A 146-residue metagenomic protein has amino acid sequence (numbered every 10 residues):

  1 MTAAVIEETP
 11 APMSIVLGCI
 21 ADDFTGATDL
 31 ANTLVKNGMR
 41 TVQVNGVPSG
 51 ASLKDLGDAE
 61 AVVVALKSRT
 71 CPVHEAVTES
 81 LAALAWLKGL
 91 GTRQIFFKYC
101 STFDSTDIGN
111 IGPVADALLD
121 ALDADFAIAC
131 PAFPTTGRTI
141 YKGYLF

Functional and structural regions predicted by a protein language model:
M1-L17: Generic start-of-chain signal for non-secretory N-termini
T2-A3, L56, W86-G89: Short hydrophobic/aromatic-rich motifs at helix boundaries and adjacent loops
E7-E8, L53, D116-L119: A generic local secondary-structure boundary/capping motif
E8-A11, V62-V64, R93-F96: A short alpha-helix capping/helix-coil boundary motif
P12-L81, G137-F146: N-terminal glycine-rich anion-binding loop in soluble enzyme alpha/beta folds
S14-I15, A76, L84-F146: Cap/lid and interdomain-hinge subdomains that line or gate substrate/regulatory clefts in soluble alpha/beta enzymes
